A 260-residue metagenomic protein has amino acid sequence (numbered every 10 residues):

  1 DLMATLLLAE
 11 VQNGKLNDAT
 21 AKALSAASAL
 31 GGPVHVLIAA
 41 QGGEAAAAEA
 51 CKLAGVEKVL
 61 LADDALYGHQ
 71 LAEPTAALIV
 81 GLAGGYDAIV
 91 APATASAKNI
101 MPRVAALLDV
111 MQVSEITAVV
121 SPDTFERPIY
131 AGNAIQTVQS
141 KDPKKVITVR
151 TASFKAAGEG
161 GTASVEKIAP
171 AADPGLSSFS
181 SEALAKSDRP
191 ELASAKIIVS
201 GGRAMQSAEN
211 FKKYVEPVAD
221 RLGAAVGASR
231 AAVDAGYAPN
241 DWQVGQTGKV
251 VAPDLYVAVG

Functional and structural regions predicted by a protein language model:
D1-G260: N-terminal glycine-rich FAD/FM-binding segment characteristic of electron-transfer flavoproteins
